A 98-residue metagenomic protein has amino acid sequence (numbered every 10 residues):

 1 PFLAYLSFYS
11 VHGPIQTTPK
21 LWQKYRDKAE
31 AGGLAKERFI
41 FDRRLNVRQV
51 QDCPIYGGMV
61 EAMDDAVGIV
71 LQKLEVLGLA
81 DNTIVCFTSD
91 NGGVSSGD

Functional and structural regions predicted by a protein language model:
P1-D98: Active-site-proximal cap/lid insertion segments
